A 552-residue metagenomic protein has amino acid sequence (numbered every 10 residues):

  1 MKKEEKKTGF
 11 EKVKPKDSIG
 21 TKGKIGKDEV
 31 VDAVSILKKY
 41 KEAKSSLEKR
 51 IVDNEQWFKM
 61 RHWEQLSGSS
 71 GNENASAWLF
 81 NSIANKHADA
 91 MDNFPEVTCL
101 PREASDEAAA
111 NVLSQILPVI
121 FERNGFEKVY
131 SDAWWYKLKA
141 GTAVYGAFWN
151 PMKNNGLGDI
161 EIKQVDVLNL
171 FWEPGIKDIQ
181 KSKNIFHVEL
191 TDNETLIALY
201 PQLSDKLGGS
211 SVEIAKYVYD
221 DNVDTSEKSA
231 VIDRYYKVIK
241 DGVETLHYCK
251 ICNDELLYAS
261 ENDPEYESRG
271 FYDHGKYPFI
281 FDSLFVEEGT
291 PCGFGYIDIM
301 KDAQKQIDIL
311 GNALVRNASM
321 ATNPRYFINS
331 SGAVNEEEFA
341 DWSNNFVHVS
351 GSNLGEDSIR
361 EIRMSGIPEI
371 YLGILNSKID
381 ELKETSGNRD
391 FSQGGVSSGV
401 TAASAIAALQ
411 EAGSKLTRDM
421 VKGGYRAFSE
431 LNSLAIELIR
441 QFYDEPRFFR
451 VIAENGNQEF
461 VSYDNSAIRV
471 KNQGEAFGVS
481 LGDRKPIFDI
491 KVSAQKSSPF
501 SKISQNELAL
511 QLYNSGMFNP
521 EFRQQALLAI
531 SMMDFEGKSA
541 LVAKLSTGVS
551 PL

Functional and structural regions predicted by a protein language model:
M1-S268, G366, I370, I374-S377: Extended, helix-rich architectural segments
M1-S69, K137, P151-G156, L170 (+6 more regions): C-terminal anchoring/interaction modules
S260, G270-F279, G289: Hydrophobic/aromatic interaction determinants used to assemble and anchor large protein complexes
